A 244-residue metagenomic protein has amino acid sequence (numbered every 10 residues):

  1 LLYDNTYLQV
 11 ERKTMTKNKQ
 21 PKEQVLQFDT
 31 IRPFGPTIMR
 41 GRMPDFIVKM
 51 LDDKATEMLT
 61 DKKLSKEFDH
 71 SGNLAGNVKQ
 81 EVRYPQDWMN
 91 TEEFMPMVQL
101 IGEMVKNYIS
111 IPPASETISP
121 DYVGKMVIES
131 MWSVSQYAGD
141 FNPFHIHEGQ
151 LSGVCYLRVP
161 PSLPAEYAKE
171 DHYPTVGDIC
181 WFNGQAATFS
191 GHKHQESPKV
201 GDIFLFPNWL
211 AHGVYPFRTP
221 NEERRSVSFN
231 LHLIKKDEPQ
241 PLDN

Functional and structural regions predicted by a protein language model:
L1-T14: Short, Lys/Arg-enriched N-terminal segments with co-localized hydrophobic residues within the first ~10-30 amino acids
T16-D121, G139-N142: Non-heme Fe(II)/2-oxoglutarate
R40, S152-V154, S226-S228: Beta-strand secondary-structure signal
P44, Q136, Y156-R158, N230-I234: Solvent-exposed residues in well-ordered beta-strands and their adjoining turns, especially edge/terminal strands
V127-L205, Y215, E222-E223: Catalytic core of non-heme Fe(II) oxygenases with the double-stranded beta-helix
P220-L231: A short alpha/beta connector and helix-capping loop motif
N230-N244: Double-stranded beta-helix
